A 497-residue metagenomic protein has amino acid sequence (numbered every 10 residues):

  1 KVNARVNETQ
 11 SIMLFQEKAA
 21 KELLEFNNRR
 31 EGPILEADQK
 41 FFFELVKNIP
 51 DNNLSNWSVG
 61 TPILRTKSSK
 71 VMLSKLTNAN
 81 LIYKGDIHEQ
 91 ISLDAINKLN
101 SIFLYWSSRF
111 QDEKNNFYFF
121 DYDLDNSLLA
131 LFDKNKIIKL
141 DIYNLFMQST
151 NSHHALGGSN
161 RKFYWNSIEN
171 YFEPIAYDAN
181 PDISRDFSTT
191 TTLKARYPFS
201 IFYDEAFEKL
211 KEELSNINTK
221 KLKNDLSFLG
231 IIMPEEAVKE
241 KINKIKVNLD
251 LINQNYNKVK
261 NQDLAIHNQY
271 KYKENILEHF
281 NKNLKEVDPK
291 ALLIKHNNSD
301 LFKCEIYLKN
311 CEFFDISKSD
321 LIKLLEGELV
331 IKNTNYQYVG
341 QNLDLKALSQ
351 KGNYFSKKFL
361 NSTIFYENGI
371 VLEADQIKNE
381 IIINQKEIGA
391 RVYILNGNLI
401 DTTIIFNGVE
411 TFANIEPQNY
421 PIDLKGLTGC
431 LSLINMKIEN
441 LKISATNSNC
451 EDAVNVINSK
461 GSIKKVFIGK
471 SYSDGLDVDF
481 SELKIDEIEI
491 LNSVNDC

Functional and structural regions predicted by a protein language model:
V2-N3, L156-Y164: A short glycine-rich, hydrophobically flanked beta-strand micro-motif that places a catalytic Asp/Glu for divalent metal
K21-M147: ATP-dependent phospho-/nucleotidyl transfer catalytic cores
K75-L131, N151-S152, Y164-D288: C-terminal catalytic region of ATP-dependent kinase domains
L131-F132, N170-F172, K239-Q376: Regulatory N- and C-terminal appendages and interdomain linkers associated with kinase/kinase-like NTP transferase
S362-T402, I422-M436, V456: Extracellular beta-strand-rich solenoid/capping regions of secreted or surface-exposed proteins that bind or remodel
A390-Y393, F412-N419, K442, S448-V456 (+2 more regions): Short glycine/acidic-rich loop motifs that flank beta-strands on beta-rich extracellular proteins
N407, I434, E439, S444-T446 (+7 more regions): Feature marks extracellular polysaccharide-active and adherence modules
